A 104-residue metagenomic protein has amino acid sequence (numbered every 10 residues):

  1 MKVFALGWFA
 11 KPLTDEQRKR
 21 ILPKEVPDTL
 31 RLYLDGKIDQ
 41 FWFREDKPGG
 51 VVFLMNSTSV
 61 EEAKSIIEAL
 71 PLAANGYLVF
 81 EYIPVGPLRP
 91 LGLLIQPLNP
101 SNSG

Functional and structural regions predicted by a protein language model:
M1-G104: Conserved, structured core segments of small domains
